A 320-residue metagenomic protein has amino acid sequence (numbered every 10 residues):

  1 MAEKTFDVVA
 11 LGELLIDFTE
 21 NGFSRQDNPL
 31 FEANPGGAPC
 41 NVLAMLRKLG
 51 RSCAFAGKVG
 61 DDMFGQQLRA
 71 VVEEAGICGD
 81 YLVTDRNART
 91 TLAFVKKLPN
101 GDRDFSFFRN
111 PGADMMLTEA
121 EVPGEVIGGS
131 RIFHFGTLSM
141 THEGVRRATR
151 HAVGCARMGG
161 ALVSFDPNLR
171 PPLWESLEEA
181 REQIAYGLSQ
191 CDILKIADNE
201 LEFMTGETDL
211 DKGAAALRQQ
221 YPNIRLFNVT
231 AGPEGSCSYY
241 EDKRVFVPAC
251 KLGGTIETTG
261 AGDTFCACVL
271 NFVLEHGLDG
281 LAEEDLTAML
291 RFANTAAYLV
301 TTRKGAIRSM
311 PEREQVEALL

Functional and structural regions predicted by a protein language model:
M1-C78: Glycine-rich phosphate/adenosyl-contacting loop at the front of the ribokinase-like
A2-D7, G154, T208-L320: Conserved phosphate-binding/catalytic region of the ribokinase-like
L14, L138, P167, T264: Active-site metal-binding loops of divalent metal-dependent hydrolases
L46, A197, G262: Short, conserved phosphate/pyrophosphate- and ester-handling motifs at nucleotide-, phospho-/glycolipid
S52-T137, E317-L320: Conserved N-terminal subdomain of the carbohydrate kinase-like
E125-V126, Y186-G187, Q220: Structural alpha-helical scaffold elements that stabilize or flank donor/cofactor-binding regions in carbohydrate
I132, M140-A216, E234: Conserved beta-alpha-beta core of the PfkB/ribokinase-like small-molecule kinase fold
